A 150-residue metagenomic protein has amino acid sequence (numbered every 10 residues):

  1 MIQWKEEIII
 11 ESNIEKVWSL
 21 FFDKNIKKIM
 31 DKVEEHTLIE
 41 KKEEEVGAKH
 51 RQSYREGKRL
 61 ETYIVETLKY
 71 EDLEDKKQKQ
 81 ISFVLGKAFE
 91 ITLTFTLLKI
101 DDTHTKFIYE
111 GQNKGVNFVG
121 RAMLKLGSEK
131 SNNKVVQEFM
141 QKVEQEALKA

Functional and structural regions predicted by a protein language model:
M1-E45: Hydrophobic ligand-binding cavity/cleft-lining segments
I2-K5, L60-V65, F89-T94: Short, surface-exposed coil-to-beta transition loops
E7-I9, T37, S53, E66 (+1 more regions): Generic structural detector for well-ordered beta-strands
I14-E15, K41-E44, K69-D75, T96-K106: A short, structured loop/turn motif at beta-sheet edges
K16-F21, I26-K27, H50, T67 (+3 more regions): Hydrophobic pocket/interface hotspot
L38-G86, E138-K149: Glycine-rich portal/gate segments that line the openings of hydrophobic small-molecule binding cavities
S82-K134: Beta-strand/loop substructures that line and gate deep hydrophobic ligand-binding cavities in soluble
